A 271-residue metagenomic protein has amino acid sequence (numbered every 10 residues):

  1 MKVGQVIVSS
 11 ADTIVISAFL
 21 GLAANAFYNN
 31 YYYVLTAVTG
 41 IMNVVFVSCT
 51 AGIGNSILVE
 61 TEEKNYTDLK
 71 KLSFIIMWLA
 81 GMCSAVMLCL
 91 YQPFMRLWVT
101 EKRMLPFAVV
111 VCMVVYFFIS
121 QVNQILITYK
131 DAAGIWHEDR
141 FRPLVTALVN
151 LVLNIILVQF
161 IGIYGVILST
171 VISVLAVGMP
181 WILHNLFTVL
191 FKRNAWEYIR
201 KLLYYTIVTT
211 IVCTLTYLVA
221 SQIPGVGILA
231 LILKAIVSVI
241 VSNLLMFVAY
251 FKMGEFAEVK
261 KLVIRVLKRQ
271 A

Functional and structural regions predicted by a protein language model:
M1, Q5, S9, Y32 (+7 more regions): Short runs within selected transmembrane alpha-helices of multi-pass transporters and secretion channels
S10-I16, L20, C49, L90-M95: Hydrophobic/aromatic end-of-helix segments at the C-terminal termini of transmembrane alpha-helices
D12-I14, A26-N43, S73-W78, Y116: Alpha-helical transmembrane segments of polytopic membrane transporters and translocases
Y32, D68, I75-L88, E101 (+4 more regions): Short alpha-helical transmembrane segments in multi-pass integral membrane proteins
V38-S73, I127-A132: Helix-loop junctions and terminal segments of transmembrane helices in multi-pass membrane transport/translocation
M42, Y66-S120, L151-Q159, T210-T214: Alpha-helical transmembrane segments of multi-pass membrane transport and lipid-handling proteins
L144-N150, L202-Y217: Hydrophobic membrane-spanning alpha-helices of multi-pass integral membrane proteins
R193-N194, Y217-A271: Membrane-proximal transmembrane or re-entrant/amphipathic helices at the cytosolic face
